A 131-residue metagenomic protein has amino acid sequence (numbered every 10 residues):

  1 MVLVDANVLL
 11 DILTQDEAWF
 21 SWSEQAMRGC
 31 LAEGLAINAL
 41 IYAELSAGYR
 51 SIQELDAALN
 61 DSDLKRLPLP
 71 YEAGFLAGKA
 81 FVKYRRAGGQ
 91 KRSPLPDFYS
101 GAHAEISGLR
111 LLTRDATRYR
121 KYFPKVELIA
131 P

Functional and structural regions predicted by a protein language model:
M1, R28, G101-P131: Acidic, PIN/NYN-like endoribonuclease modules and their adjacent C-terminal/linker elements
M1-I37, A47-A58, I129: Short, well-structured N-terminal submotif of metal-dependent ribonuclease cores
V2, G34-A36, D63-P68, R110: Short loop->beta-strand "edge-of-pocket" segments that line small-molecule binding or catalytic clefts across diverse
V4-D5, N38, S93-P94, D115-A116: Histidine- and aromatic-rich ligand-binding microenvironments
I12-D16, E44, A87-K91: Short, flexible loop segments at the rims of nucleotide/cofactor-binding pockets, characterized by
F20, N38, Y42, I52-L55 (+3 more regions): A general structural signal for well-ordered alpha-helical segments in protein cores
K65-R110, R114: Active-site neighborhoods of divalent-metal-dependent phosphate/nucleic-acid chemistry enzymes
